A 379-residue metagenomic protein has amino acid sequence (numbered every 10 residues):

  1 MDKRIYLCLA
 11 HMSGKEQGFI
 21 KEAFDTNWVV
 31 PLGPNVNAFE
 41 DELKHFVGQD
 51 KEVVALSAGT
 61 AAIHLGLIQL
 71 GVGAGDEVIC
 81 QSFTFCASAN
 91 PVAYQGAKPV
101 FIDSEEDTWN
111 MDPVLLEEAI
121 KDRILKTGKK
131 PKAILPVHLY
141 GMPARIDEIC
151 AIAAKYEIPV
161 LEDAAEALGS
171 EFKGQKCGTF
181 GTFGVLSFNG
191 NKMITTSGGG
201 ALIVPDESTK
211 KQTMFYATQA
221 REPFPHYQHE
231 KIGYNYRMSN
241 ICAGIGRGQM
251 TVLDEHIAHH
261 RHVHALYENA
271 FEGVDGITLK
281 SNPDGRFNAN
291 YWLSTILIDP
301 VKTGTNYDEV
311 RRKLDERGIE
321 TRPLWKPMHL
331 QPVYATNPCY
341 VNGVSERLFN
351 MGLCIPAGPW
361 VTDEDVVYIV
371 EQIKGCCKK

Functional and structural regions predicted by a protein language model:
M1-V30, P356: N-terminal "arm"/small-domain region of PLP-dependent enzymes with the aminotransferase-like
L32-E77, P91-A93, F101-D103, K126 (+1 more regions): Phosphate-binding glycine-rich loop
P34-D41, D50-K51, V114-E118, L125-K129 (+6 more regions): PLP-dependent aminotransferase class I/II
T84-A89: Conserved coil-to-alpha-helix start sites within the AMP-binding
N90-V92, I152, K176, I241: Hydrophobic/aromatic ligand-binding patch that stacks against planar heteroaromatic rings of cofactors or nucleotides
G96: Structured binding elements
D107-T196, A201-I203, S208: Active-site phosphate-binding strand-loop segment of PLP-dependent enzymes
